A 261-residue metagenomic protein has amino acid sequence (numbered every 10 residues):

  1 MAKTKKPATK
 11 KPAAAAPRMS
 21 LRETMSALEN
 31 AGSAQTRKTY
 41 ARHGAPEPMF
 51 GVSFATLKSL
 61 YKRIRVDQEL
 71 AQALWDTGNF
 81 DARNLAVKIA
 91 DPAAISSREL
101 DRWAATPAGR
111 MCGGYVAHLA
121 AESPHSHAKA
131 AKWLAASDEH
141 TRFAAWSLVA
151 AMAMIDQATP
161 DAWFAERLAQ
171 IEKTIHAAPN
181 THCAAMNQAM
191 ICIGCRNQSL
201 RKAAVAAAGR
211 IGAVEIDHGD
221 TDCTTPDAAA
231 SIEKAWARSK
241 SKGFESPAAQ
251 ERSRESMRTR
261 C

Functional and structural regions predicted by a protein language model:
A2-C261: Alpha-helical scaffold domains
